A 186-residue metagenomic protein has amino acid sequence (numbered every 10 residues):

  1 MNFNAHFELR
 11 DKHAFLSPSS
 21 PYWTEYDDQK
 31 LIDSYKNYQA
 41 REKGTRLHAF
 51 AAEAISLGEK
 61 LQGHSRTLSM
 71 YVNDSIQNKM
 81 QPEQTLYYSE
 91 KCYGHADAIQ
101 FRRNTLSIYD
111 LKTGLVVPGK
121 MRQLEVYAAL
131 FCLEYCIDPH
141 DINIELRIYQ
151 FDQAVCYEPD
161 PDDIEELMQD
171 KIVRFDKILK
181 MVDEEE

Functional and structural regions predicted by a protein language model:
M1-H95, F101: Metal-dependent nuclease catalytic cores that hydrolyze phosphodiester bonds in DNA/RNA, characterized by
Q84-K177: Mg2+/Mn2+-dependent nuclease catalytic core
D176-E186: Accessory terminal regions of nucleic-acid processing enzymes
